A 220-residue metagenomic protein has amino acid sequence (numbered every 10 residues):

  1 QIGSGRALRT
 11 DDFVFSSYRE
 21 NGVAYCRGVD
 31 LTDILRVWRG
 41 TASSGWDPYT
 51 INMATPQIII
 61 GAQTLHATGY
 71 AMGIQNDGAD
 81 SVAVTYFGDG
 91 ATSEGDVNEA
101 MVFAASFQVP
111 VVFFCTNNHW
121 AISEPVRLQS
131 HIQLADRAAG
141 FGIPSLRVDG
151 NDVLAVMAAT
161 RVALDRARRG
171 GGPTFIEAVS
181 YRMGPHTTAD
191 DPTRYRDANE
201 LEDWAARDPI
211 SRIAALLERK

Functional and structural regions predicted by a protein language model:
Q1-F107, P125-A135, G140-G142: Cofactor-binding active-site loop characterized by glycine-rich and histidine/acidic residues
Y18-V23, F87-S93, C115-A121, N151-L154 (+1 more regions): Acidic, glycine-rich active-site loops and adjacent beta-strand->loop/helix elements that engage anionic groups
Q75-A79, S130-V162, W204-K220: Conserved thiamine diphosphate
A83, V111-F114, T174-V179: Short beta-strand segments at enzyme active-site cores
V97-A100, A158-D165: Glycine-rich, charged/polar anion/phosphate-binding loops that engage phosphate groups from diverse ligands
F107-R127: A short, conserved beta-to-alpha structural element at the edge of catalytic cores that scaffolds binding
N118-E124, I143-D149, T193-E202: Short beta-alpha connecting loops at secondary-structure transitions that line or flank enzyme active sites
R166-K220: Glycine/aspartate-rich loop-and-adjacent alpha/beta segment that forms the canonical ThDP
